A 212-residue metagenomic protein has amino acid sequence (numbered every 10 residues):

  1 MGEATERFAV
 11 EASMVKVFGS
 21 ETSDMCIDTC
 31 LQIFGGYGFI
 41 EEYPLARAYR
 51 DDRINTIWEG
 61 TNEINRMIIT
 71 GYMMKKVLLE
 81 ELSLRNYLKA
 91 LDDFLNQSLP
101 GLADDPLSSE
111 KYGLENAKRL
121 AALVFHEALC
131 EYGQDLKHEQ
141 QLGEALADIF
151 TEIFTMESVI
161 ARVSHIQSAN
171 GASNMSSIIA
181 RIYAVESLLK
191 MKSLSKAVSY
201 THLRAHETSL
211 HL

Functional and structural regions predicted by a protein language model:
M1-A12, Y37-I40, P100, F125-D148 (+1 more regions): Glycine-rich cofactor-pocket loops
R7-Y37, N174-S195: Charged, glycine-rich active-site and insertion segments that engage polyanionic ligands
S13, I54-W58, N62-M67, G71-F154: Glycine-rich beta->alpha junctions and the first turn(s) of the following alpha-helix
D24-Q32, K75, L82, H126 (+4 more regions): Charged/polar positions within long, soluble alpha-helices
G36-D51: Flexible glycine/proline-rich, aromatic-decorated loop/lid segments
R47-I54, E59-K75, S168-N170, S176 (+1 more regions): C-terminal, active-site-flanking charged/polar segments
T201-T208: Conserved small/polar residues in nucleotide/adenosyl-binding loops
